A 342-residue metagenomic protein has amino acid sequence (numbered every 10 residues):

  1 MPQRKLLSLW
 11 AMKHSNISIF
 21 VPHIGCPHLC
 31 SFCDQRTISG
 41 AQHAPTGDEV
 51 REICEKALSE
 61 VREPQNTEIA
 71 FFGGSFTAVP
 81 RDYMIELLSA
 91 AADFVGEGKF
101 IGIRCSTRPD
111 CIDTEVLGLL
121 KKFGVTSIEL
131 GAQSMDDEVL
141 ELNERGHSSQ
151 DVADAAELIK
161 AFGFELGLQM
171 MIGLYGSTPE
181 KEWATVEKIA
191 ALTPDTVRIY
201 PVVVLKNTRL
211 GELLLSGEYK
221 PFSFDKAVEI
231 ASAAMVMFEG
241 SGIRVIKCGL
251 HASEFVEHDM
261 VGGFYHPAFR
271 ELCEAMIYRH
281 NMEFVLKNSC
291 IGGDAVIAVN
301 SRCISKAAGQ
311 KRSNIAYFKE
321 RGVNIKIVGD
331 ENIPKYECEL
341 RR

Functional and structural regions predicted by a protein language model:
P2-S8, S15-N16, G217-R342: Auxiliary Fe-S-binding modules of radical SAM enzymes
R4-S39, R51, K56-T77, S106-R108 (+2 more regions): N-terminal pre-triad scaffold of radical SAM enzymes
P22-G25, Y200-L205, H251: Short glycine-enriched loops at secondary-structure junctions
C26-C30, L205-E212, V256-H258: Short acidic/His/Gly/Ser-rich catalytic and metal-binding motifs that mark active-site loops of diverse hydrolases
Q35, E55, S59, G96 (+2 more regions): Generic secondary-structure signature for well-ordered alpha-helical cores
I38-E52, G73-V202, K206-K226: Conserved non-cysteine loop/helix-boundary elements of the Radical SAM core domain that shape
R62, D93-K99, A161-F164, F238-G242 (+1 more regions): Short helix-capping segments at alpha-helix termini
Q65-I69, F100-I103, I243, G293-A295: Residue-level recognition of the N-termini of beta-strands and the immediately preceding loop/turn
